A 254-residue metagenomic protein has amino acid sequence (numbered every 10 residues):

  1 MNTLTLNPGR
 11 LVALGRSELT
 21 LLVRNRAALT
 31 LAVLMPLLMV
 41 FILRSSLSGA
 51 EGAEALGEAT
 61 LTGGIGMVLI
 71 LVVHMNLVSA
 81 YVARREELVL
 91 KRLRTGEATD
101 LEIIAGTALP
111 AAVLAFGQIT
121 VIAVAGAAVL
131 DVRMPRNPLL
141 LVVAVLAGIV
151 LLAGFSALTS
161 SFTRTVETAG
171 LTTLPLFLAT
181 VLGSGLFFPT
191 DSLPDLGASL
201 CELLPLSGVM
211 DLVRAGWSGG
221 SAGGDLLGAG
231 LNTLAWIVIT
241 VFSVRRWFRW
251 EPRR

Functional and structural regions predicted by a protein language model:
T3-R10, L14-E87, A111-A115, I119 (+2 more regions): Transmembrane helix-boundary elements of multi-pass transport/secretion proteins, especially ABC-type permease modules
A13, S17-L21, K91-T95, R164 (+2 more regions): Short amphipathic alpha-helical coupling elements at transmembrane boundaries
A27-A28, E102, T168, S199: Residue-level recognition of membrane-helix boundary sites in multi-pass small-molecule transporters
F41-A50, S160-L203: Transmembrane helix segments
L43-S46, Y81, V89-L93, A125-G126 (+7 more regions): Hydrophobic alpha-helical interface/terminus motif in multipass membrane transporters
G49-A50, R133, S184-V238: Membrane-interfacial helix-loop-helix junctions in multi-pass membrane proteins
A80-A112: Helix-loop-helix units of permease transmembrane domains in multi-pass membrane transporters, especially ABC
D100, I104-T173, L178, G223-L234 (+1 more regions): Alpha-helical transmembrane segments and their short interhelical loops
